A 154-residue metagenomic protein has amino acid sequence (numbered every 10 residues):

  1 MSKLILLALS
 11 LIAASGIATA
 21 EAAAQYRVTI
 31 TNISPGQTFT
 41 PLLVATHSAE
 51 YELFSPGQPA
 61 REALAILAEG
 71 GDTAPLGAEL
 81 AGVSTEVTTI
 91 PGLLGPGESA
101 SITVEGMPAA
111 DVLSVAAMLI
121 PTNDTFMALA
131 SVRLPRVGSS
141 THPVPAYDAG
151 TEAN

Functional and structural regions predicted by a protein language model:
M1-E21: Gram-negative bacterial Sec-dependent N-terminal signal peptides
A22-Q25, I33-R136: Structured domain cores in non-transmembrane regions
D124-N154: An exposed acidic His-Trp-rich patch
